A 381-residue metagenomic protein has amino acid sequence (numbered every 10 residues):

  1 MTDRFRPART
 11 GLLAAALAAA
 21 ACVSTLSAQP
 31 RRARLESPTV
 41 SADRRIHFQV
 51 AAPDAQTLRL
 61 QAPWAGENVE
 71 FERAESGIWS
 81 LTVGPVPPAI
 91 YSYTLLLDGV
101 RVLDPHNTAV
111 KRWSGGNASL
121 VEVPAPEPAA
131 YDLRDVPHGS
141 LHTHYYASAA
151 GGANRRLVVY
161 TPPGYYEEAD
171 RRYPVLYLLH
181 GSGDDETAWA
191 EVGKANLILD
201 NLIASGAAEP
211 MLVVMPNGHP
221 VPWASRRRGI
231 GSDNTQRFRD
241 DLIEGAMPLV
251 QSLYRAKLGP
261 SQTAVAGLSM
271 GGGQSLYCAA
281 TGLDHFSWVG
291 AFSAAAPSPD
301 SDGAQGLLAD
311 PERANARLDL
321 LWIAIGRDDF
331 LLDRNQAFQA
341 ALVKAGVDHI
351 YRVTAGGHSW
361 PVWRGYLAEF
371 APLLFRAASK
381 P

Functional and structural regions predicted by a protein language model:
M1-A8: N-terminal secretory signal peptides that target proteins for export/translocation
T2, S24-T25, A149: Helix-centric, low-specificity signal for extended rod-like, repetitive segments
R6, A20-A21, A266: Compositionally biased, low-complexity segments enriched in small residues
A8-L13, P53: General helical structural elements
G11-S24: Bacterial N-terminal signal peptides
Q29-N68, R73-P381: Non-catalytic cap/lid and distal C-terminal segments of serine-dependent acyl enzymes
